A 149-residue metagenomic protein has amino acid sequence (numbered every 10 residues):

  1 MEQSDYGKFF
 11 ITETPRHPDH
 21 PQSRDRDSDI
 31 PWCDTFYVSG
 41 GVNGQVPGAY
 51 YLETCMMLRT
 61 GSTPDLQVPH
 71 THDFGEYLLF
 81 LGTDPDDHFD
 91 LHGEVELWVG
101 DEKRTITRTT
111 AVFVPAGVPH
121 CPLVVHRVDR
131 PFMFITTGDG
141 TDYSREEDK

Functional and structural regions predicted by a protein language model:
M1-D19, L123-K149: Double-stranded beta-helix
M1-Q67: A short, N-terminal "cap"/entry segment at the start of jelly-roll beta-barrel domains of the cupin/DSBH fold
Y50, G75-Y77, G93, R130-P131: Residues at beta-strand starts and edge strands
S62-Y77, P85-H92: A short beta-loop-beta micro-motif enriched in histidine and acidic residues
F80-T107, R145-E147: A short beta-strand-loop-beta hairpin characteristic of the jelly-roll/cupin
D84-D86, P119-C121, G140-D142: Short Gly/Pro-enriched loop/turn and capping motifs at secondary-structure junctions
E102-H126: Conserved metal-binding segment of the jelly-roll/cupin
